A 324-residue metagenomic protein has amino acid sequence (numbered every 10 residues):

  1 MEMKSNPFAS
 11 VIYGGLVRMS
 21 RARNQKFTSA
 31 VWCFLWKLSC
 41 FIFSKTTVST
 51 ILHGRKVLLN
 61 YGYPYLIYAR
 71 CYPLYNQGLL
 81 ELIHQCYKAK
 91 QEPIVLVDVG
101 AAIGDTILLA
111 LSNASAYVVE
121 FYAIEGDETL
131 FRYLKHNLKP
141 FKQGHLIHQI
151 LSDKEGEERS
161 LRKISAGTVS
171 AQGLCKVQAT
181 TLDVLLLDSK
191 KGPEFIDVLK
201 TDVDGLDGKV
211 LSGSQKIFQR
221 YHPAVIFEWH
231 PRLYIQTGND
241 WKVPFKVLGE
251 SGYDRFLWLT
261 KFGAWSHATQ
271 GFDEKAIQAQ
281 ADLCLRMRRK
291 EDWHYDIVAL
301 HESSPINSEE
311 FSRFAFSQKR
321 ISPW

Functional and structural regions predicted by a protein language model:
M1-D127, Y133-H136, S189-G192, W258 (+2 more regions): S-adenosyl-L-methionine
C71-V97, H145, K154-Y221, L233-N239: Short internal loop-to-helix segment that lines adenine-nucleotide cofactor pockets
V97-V99, I124, Q149, L199-T201 (+1 more regions): Active-site flanking residues adjacent to catalytic metal/cofactor-binding acidic residues
N113-A116, S214-Y221, L248-S251: Short, conserved loop/helix-junction motifs that constitute active-site signature segments in enzyme catalytic cores
I147-Q149, Y253-G263: Conserved S-adenosyl-L-methionine
H222-H230: Conserved beta-strand signature within the Rossmann-like core of class I S-adenosyl-L-methionine
W241-D254: Conserved Class I S-adenosyl-L-methionine
